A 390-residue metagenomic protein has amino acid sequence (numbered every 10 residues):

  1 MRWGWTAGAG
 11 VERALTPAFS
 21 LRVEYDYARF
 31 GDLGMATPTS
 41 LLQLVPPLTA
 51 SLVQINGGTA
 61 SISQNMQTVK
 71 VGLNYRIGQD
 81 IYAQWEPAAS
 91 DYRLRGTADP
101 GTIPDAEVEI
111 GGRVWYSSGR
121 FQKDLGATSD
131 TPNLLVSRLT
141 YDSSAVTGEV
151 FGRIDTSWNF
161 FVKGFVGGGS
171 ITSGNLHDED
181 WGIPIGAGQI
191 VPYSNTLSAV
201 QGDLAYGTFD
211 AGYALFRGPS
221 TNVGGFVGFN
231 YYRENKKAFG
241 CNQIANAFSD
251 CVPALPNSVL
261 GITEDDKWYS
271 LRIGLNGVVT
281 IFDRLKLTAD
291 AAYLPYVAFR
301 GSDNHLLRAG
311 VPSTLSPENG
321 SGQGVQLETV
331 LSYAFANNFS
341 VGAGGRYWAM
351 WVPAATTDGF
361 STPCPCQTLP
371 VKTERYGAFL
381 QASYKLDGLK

Functional and structural regions predicted by a protein language model:
M1-D130, L135-N175, N195-Q243, F248-K390: Gram-negative outer-membrane beta-barrel domains
D180-V191: A charged helix-plus-loop insertion that forms the helical arch/lid used to bind and gate nucleic-acid substrates
